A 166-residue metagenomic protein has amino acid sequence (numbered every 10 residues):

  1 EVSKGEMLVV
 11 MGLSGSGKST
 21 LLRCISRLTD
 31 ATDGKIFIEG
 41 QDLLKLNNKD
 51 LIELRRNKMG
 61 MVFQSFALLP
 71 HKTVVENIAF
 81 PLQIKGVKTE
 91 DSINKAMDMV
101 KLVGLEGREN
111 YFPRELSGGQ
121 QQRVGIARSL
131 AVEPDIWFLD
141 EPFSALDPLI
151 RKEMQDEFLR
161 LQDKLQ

Functional and structural regions predicted by a protein language model:
S26: Helix-to-loop junction immediately C-terminal to a conserved catalytic motif
Q41-D42, Q83, E90-R108, R160: Conserved ABC ATPase "signature" region
L44-G60, I84, T89: ABC ATPase NBD coupling module
K72-A79: Short coil-to-helix segment of the ABC ATPase nucleotide-binding domain corresponding to the Q-loop/switch region
F112-L116, Q120: Conserved ABC ATPase signature
I126: Hydrophobic anchor residue at the start of the ABC signature
A131-D135: A short, proline-enriched helix->beta-strand linker immediately N-terminal to the Walker B motif in ABC-type P-loop
W137-D140: Catalytic Walker B motif of ABC-type/P-loop ATPase nucleotide-binding domains
